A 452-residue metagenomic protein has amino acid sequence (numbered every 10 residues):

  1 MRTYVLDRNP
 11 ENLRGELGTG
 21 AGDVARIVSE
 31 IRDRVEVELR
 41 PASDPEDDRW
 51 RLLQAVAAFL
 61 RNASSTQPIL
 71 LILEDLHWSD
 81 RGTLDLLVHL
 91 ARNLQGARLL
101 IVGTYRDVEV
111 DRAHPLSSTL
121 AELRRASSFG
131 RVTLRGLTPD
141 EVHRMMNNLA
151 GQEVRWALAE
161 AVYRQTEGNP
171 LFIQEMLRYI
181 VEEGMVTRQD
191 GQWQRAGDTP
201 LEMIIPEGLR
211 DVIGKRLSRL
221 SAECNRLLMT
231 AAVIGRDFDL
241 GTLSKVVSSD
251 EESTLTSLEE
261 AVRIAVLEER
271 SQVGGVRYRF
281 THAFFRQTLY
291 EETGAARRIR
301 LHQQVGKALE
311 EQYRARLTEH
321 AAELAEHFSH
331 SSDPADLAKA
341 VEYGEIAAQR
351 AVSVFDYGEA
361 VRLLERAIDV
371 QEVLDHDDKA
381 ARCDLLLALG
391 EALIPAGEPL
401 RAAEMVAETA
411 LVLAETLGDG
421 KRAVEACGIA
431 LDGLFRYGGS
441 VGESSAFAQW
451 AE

Functional and structural regions predicted by a protein language model:
M1-L70, L120-S128, L137-N147, G184-Q192 (+3 more regions): Conserved Walker-type P-loop NTP-binding/catalytic site
A57-G103: Conserved Walker B catalytic segment
L86-T133: Sensor-1/coupling segment of RecA-like P-loop NTPase cores
R135-R362, R366-L374: Short secondary-structure boundary elements
G275, A315-A322, F355-E359, D377-C383 (+2 more regions): Alpha-solenoid helical repeat architecture
T288, E326-S329, I346-S353, R366-D369 (+2 more regions): Tandem amphipathic alpha-helical repeat scaffolds
I299, R316-A322, D356-R366, E398-T409 (+1 more regions): Helix-turn-helix repeat elements of alpha-solenoid scaffolds
Q304, S332, A338-E342, I394-A402 (+2 more regions): Amphipathic helix-loop-helix modules that constitute alpha-helical solenoid scaffolds
